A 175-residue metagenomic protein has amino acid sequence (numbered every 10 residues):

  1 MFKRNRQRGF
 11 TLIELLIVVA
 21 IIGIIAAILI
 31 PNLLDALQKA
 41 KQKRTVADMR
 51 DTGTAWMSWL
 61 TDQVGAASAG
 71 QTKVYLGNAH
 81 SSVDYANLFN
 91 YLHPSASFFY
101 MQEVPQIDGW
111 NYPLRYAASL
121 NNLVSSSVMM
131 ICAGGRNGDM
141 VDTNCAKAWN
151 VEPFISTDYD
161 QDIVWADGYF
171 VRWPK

Functional and structural regions predicted by a protein language model:
M1-F10: N-terminal leader/signal peptides at the extreme start of proteins
L16-N32: Alpha-helical hydrophobic helix detector
N32-R50: Aliphatic-rich helix starts adjacent to a transmembrane/signal segment
W56-V104, C145: Short, glycine/small-hydrophobic-rich surface segments
F99, Q106, A117-V124: Beta-strand-dominated extracellular/periplasmic modules and repeats in secreted or surface-exposed proteins
S119-K175: Short, surface-exposed interaction loops/tails
